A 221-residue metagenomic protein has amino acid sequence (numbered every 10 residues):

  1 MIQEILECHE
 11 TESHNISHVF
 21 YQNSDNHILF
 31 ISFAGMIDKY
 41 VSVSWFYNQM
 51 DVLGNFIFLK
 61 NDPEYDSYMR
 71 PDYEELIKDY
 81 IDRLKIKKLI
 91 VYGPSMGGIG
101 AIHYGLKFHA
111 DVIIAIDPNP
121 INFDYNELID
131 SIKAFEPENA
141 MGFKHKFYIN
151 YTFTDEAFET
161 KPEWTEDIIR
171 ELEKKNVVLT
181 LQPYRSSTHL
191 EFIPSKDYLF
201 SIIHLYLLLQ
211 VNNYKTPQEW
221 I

Functional and structural regions predicted by a protein language model:
I2-L53, Y65: Short, surface-exposed "cap/lid" segments of acyl-processing enzymes
L53-K60: A fold-wide structural signal in alpha/beta-hydrolase
N61, I114-F123: Active-site nucleophile loop of the alpha/beta-hydrolase fold
D62-K87: Helix-loop module immediately N-terminal to the HCX5R catalytic loop in PTP-like cysteine phosphatase domains
K85-S95, I113: Alpha/beta-hydrolase fold nucleophile elbow
G93-G105: Glycine-rich nucleophile elbow surrounding the catalytic serine of serine-hydrolase chemistry
H103-I113: Conserved hydrolase catalytic core segment
F123-I202, Y206-E219: The feature captures the conserved acid-bearing segment of alpha/beta-hydrolase catalytic domains
